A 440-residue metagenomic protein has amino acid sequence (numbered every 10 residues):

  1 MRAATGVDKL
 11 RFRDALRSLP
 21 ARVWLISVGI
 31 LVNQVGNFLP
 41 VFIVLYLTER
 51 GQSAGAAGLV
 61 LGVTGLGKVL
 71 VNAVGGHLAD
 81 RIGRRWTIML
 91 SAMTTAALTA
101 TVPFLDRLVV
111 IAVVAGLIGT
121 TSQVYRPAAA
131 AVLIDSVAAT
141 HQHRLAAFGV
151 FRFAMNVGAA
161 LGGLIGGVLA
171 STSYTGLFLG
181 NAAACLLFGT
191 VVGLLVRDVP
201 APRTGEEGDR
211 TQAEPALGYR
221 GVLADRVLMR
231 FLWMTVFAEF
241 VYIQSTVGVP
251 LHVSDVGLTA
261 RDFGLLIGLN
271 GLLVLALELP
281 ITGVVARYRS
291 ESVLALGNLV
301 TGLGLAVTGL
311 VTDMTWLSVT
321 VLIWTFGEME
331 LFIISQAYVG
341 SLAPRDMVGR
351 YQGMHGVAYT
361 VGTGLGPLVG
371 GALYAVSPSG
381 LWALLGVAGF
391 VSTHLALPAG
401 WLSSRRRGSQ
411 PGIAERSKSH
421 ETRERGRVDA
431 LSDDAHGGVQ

Functional and structural regions predicted by a protein language model:
R2-P20, R197-M234, R416-H420: Juxtamembrane intracellular "pre-TM" segments in multi-pass secondary transporters
D8, F12-G65, V227-G268: Helix-loop boundary and gating motifs at the non-cytosolic
V71-G83, A276-S290, Y374: Helix-to-loop junctions at the C-terminal end of transmembrane segments in multipass secondary transporters
M93-D106, V300-T312: C-terminal ends and interior cores of transmembrane alpha-helices in multi-pass membrane transporters/permeases
P103-A115, G309-V321: Helix-loop junctions at membrane interfaces in 12-TM secondary transporters
G116-N156: Cytoplasmic helix-loop-helix junction between adjacent transmembrane helices in 12-TM secondary transporters
L177-L194, W382-P398: Symmetry-related core transmembrane helices of the 12-TM Major Facilitator Superfamily/SLC fold
